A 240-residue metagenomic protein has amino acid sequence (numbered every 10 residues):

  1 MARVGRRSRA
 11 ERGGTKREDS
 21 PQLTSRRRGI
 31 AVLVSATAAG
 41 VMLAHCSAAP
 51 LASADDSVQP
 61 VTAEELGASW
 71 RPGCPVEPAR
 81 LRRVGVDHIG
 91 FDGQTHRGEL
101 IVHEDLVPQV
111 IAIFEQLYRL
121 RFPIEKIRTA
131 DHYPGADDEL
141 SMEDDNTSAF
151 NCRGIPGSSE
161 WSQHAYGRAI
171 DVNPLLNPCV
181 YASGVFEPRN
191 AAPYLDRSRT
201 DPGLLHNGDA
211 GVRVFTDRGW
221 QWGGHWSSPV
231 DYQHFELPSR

Functional and structural regions predicted by a protein language model:
R17-A36: N-terminal export and membrane-targeting signals
L33-H45: Bacterial N-terminal signal peptides
M42-S57: C-terminal region of N-terminal signal peptides and the immediate post-cleavage residues of exported proteins
P60-T62, W161: A charge-rich, low-complexity, intrinsically flexible signal that marks solvent-exposed coils, linkers, repeats
L66-P72, T95-E104, V110, C152-S158: N-terminal post-signal-peptidase region of extra-cytosolic proteins
V76-M142: Active-site acidic/histidine clusters and adjacent loop/turn architecture that either coordinate catalytic ions
D137-A165: Active-site-adjacent substructure of cysteine-protease-like catalytic cores
G154-W161, Y166-R240: Catalytic cores and adjacent binding grooves of peptidoglycan-active enzymes
